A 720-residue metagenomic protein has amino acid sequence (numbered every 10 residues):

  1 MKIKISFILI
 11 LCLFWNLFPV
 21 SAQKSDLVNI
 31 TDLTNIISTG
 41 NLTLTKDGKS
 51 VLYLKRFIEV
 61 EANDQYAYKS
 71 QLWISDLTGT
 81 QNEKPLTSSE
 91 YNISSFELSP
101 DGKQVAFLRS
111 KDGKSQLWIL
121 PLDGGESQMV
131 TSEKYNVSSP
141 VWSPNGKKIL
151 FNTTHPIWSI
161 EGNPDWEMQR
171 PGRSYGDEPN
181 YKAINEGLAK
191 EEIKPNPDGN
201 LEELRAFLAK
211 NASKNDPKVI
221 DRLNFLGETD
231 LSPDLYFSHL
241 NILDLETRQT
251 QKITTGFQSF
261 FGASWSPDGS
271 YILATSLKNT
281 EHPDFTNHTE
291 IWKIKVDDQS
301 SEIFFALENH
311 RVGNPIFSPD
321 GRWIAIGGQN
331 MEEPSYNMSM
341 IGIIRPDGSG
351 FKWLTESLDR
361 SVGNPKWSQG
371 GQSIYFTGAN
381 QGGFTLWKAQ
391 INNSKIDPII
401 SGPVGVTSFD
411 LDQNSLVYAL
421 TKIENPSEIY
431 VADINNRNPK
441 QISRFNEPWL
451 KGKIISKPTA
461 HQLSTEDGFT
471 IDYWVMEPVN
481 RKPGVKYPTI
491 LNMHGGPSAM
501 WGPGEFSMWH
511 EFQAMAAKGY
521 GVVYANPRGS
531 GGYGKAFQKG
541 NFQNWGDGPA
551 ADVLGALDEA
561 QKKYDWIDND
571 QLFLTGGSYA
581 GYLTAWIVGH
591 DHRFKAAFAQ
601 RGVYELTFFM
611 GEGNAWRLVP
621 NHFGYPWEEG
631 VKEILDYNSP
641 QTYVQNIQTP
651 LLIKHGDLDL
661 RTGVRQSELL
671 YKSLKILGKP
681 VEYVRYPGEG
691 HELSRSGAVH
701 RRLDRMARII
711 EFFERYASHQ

Functional and structural regions predicted by a protein language model:
T31-D64, Y68-S70, L235: Beta-strand-rich domains and repeat architectures in extracellular enzymes and scaffolds, especially beta-propellers
I36-L52, E90-L108, E126-S127, K134-L150 (+13 more regions): Conserved beta-propeller blade repeats
A62-N63, K69-Q71, K114-L117, I160-G162 (+5 more regions): Structural motif
Q65-L72, T154-N241, F285-E290, N435-P448 (+2 more regions): Predominantly five- to eight-bladed beta-propeller fold
D76-T80, P121-G125, D244-R248, K295-Q299 (+3 more regions): Short loop/turn segments that connect beta-strands within beta-propeller blades
S88, E511, A516, Y524-Q720: Active-site-proximal cap/loop segments of hydrolase catalytic domains
S443-G484: N-terminal cap/lid segment of alpha/beta-hydrolase-fold proteins
G484-G495: Short beta-strand element of the alpha/beta-hydrolase
